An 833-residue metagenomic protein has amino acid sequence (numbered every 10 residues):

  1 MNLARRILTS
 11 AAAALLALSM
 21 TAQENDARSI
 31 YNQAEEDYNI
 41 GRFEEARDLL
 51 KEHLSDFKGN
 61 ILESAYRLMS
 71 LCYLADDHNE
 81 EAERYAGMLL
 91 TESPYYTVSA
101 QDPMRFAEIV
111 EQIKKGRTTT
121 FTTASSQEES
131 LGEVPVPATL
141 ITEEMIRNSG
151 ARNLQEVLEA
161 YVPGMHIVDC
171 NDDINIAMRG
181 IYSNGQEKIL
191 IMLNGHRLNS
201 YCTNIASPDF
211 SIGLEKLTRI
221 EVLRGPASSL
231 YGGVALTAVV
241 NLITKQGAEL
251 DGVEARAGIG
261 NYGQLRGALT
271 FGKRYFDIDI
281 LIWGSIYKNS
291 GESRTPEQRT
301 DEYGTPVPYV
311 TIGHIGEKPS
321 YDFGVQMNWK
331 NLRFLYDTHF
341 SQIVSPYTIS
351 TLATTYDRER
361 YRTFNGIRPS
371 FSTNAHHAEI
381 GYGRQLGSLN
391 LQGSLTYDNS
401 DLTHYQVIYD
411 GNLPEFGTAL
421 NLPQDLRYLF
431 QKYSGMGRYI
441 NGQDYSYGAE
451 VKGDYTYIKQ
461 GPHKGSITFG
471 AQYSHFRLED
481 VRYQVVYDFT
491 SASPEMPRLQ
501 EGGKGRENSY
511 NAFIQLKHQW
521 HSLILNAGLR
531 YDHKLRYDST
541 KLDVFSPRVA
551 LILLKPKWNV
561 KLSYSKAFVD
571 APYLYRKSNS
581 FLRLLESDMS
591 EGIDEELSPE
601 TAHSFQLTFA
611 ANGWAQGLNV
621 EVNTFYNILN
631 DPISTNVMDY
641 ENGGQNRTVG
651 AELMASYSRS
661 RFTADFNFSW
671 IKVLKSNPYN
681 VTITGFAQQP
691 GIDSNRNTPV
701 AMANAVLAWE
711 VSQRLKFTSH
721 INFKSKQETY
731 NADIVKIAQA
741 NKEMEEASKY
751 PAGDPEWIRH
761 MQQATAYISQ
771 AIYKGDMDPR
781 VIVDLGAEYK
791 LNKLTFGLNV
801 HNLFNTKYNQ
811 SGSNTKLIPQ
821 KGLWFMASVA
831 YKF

Functional and structural regions predicted by a protein language model:
R105-R147: Short, acidic, small-residue-rich periplasmic hinge/interaction motif at the N-terminus of Gram-negative outer-membrane
K114, T123, Q155-H196: Extracytoplasmic beta-strand/coil segments of soluble accessory domains associated with Gram-negative outer-membrane
H196-R224: Short acidic/polar hinge/loop motifs at secondary-structure boundaries that mediate gating or recognition
E249-L250, G258, T270, R274-F364: Periplasmic-side early beta-strands and strand-to-turn transitions of outer-membrane beta-barrels
N328-S341, F371-S539, E621-T624, A655-S658 (+1 more regions): Face-selective signature of the C-terminal outer-membrane beta-barrel domain
Q392-T396, L402, K561, E596-R647 (+2 more regions): Membrane-embedded beta-barrel scaffold of Gram-negative outer-membrane proteins
Q519-L525, A615-N630, E641-D733, S828-K832: Gram-negative outer-membrane beta-barrel transporters
F723-N741, I758-A764, E788-F833: C-terminal beta-signal and adjacent terminal beta-strands/loops of Gram-negative outer-membrane beta-barrel proteins
